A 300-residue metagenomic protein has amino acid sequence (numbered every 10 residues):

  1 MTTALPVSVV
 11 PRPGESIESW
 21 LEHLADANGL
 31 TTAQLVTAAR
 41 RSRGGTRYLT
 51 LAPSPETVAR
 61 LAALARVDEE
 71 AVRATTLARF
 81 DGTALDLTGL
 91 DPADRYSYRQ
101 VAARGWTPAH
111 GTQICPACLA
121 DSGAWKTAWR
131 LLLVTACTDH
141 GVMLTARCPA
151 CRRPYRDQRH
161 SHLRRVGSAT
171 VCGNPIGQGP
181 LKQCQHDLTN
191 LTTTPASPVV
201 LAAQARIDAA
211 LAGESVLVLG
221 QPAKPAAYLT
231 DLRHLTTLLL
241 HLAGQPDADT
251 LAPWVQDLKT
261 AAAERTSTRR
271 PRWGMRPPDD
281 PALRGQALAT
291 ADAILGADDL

Functional and structural regions predicted by a protein language model:
M1-L300: Basic, alpha-helical nucleic-acid-binding regions used in initiation and control of genome expression
